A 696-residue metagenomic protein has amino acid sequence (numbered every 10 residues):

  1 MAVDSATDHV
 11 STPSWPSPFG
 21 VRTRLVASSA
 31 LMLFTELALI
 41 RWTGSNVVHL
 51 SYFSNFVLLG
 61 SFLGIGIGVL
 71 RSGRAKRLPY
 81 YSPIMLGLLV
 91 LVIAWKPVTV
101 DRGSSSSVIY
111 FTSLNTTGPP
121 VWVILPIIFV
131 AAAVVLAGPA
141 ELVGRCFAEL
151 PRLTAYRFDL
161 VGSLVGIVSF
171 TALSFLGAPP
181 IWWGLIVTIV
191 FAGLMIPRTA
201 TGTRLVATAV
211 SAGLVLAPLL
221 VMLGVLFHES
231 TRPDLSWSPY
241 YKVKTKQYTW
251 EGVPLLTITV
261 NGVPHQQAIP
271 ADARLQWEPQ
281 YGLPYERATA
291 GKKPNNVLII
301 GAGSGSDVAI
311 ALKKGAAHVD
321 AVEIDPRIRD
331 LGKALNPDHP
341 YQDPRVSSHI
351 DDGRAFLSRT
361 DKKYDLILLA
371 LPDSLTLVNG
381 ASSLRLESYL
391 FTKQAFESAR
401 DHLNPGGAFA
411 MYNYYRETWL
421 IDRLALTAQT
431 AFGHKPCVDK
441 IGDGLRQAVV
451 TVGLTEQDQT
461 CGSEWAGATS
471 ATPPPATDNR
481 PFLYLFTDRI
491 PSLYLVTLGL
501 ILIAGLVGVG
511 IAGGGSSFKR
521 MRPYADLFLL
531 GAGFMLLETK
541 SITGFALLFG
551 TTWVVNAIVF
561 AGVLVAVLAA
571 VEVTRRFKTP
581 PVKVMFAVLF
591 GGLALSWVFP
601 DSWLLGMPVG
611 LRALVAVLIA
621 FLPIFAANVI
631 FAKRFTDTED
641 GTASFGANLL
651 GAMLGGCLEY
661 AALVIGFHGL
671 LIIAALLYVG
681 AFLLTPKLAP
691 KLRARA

Functional and structural regions predicted by a protein language model:
A2-A696: Alpha-helical transmembrane segments of multi-pass membrane proteins
